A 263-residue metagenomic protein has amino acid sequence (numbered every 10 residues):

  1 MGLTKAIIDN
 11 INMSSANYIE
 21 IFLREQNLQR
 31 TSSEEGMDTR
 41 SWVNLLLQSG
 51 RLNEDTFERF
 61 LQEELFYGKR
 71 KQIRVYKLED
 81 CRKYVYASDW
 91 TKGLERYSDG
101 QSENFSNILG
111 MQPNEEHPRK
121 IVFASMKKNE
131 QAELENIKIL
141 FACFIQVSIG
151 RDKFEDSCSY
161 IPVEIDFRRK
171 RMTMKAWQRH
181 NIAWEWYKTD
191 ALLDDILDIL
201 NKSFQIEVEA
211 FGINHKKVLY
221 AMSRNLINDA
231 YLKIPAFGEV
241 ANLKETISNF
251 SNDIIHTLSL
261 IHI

Functional and structural regions predicted by a protein language model:
M1-V163, I182-T189, I206-S251: Intrinsically disordered, low-complexity polar/charged tails and linkers
I165-F167: Generic beta-strand structural signal
R169-R171: Short hydrophobic/glycine-rich mini-motifs in sensory/regulatory modules that couple input to downstream signaling
W177: Conserved NTP-donor binding/palm subdomain of two-metal-ion nucleotidyltransferases/polymerases, i.e., the charged
W184-N201: Acidic (Asp/Glu-rich), glycine- and aromatic
N249-S259: Long, contiguous domain-sized segments
I261-I263: Conserved small/polar residues in nucleotide/adenosyl-binding loops
